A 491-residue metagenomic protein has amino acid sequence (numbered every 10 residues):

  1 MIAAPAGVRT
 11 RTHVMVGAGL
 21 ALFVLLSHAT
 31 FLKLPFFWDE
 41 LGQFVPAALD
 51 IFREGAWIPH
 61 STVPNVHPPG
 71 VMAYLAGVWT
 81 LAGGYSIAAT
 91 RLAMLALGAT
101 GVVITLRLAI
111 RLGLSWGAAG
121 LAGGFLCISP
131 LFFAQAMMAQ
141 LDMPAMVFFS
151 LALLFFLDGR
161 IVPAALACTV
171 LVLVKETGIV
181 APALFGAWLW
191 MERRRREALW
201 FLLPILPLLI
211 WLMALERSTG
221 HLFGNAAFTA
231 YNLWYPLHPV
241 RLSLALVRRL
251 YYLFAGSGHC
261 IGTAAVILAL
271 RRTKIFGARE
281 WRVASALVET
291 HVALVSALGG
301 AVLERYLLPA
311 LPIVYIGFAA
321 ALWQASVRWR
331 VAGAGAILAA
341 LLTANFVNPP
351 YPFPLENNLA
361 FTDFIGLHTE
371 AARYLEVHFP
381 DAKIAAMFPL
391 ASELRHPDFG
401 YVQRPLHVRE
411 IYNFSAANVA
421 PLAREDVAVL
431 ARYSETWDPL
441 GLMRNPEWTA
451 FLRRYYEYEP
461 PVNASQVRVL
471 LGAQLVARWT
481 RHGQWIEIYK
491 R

Functional and structural regions predicted by a protein language model:
M1-P5, L166, V180-L206, R272-I275 (+1 more regions): Perimembrane helix-loop-helix junctions
G17-A21, L166, L202-L209, C260-A264 (+2 more regions): Signature aromatic-anchored transmembrane alpha helix within multi-pass, membrane-resident enzymes that catalyze glycan
A18, G77, L92-G113, L151: Transmembrane-helix motifs of polytopic, lipid-linked glycan transferases
L26-S27, E192-I267, T290-L294, L298 (+1 more regions): Membrane-lumen/periplasm interface segments of specific transmembrane helices in polyprenyl phosphate-linked
P35-W38, L131-D142, L303: Short acidic/glycine- and proline-prone juxtamembrane loop motifs at membrane-interface regions of multi-pass membrane
P69, A73, L81-V103, Q135 (+1 more regions): Loop-to-helix entry region of an early transmembrane alpha helix in multi-pass inner-membrane enzymes
I104-R107, F125, S129-F132, P144-P163 (+2 more regions): Specific aromatic-rich, kink-prone transmembrane helix
F156, A334-E393, D398-F399, P405-L406: Membrane-embedded, lumen/periplasm-facing catalytic core of multi-pass transferases that use lipid-linked donors
